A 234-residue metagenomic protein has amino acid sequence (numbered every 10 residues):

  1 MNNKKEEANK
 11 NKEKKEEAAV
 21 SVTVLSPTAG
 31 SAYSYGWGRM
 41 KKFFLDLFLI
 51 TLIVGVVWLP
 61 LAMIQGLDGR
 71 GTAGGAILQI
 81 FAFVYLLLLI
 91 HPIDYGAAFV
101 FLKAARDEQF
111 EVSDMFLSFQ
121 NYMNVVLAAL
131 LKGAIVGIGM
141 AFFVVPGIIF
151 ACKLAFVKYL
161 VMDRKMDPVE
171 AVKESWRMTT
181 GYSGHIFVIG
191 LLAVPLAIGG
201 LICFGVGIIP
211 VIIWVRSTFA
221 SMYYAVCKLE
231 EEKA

Functional and structural regions predicted by a protein language model:
M1-G38, C227-A234: Low-complexity, intrinsically disordered extramembrane tails and loops of integral membrane proteins
A19-V20, V24, G74-Q109, V136-E170 (+1 more regions): Selective recognition of hydrophobic, aromatic-rich stretches within alpha-helical transmembrane segments of polytopic
P27-V57, Q109-F142, F150-L201, A234: Interfacial aromatic "cap" segments that immediately flank transmembrane helices in multipass membrane proteins
L49, G69-L78: Polar low-complexity intrinsically disordered regions enriched in Ser/Thr and small residues
V57-G71, G200-L201: Juxtamembrane "helix exit" motif at the C-terminal ends of alpha-helical transmembrane segments in multi-pass membrane
L67, L78-Q79, M123-L127: Short charge-dense sequence patches
